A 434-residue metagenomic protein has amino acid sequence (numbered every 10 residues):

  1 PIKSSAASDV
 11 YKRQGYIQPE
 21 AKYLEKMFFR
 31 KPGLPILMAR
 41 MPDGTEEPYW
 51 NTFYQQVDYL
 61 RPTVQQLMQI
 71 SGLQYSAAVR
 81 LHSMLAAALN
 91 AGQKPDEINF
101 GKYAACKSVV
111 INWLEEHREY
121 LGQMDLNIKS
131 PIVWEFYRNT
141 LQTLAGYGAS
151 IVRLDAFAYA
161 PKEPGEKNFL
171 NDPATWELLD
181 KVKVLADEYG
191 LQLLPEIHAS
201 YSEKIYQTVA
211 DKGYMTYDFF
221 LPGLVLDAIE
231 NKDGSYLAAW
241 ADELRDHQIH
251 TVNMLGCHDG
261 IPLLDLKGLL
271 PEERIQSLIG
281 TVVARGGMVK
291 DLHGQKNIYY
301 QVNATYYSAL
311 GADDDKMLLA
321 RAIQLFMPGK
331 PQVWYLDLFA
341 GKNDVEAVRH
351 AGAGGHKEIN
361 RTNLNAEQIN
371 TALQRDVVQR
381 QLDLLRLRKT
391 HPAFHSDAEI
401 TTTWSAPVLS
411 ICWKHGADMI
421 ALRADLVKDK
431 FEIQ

Functional and structural regions predicted by a protein language model:
P1-A7, Y11: Single conserved hydrophobic/aromatic residue that forms the stacking wall/gate of nucleotide- or nucleobase-binding
K3, V133, T175, D313 (+2 more regions): Hydrophobic (often cysteine-bearing) scaffold residues that line and stabilize catalytic clefts of nucleotide/cofactor
D9-R153, F157-G165, W176-L318: Alpha-amylase-like alpha-glycosidases and glucanotransferases acting on alpha-linked glucans and related
D125, K129, K167-L170, I369 (+1 more regions): Pocket-edge positions in alpha/beta enzyme catalytic cores
P161-L193, S202-K204, K342-A372, V378: Extended hydrophobic/aromatic segments used for targeting, binding, or gating
R245-F431: Loop/helix patches that line or flank the sugar-binding groove of alpha-linked glycan CAZymes
Q434: Solvent-exposed beta-hairpin/edge-strand motifs
